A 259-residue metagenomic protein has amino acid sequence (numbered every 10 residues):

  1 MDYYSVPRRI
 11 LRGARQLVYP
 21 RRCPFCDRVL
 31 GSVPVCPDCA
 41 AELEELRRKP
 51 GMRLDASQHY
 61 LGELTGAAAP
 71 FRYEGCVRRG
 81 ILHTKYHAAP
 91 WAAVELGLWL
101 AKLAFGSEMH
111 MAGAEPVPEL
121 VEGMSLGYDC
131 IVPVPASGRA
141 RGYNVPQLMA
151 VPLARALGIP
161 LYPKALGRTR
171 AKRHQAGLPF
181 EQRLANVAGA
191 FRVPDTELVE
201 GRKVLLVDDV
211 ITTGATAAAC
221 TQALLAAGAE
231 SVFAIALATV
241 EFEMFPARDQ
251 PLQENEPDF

Functional and structural regions predicted by a protein language model:
M1-V207, T212-F259: Glycine-rich phosphate/pyrophosphate-handling loop used in enzymes and phosphotransfer proteins
